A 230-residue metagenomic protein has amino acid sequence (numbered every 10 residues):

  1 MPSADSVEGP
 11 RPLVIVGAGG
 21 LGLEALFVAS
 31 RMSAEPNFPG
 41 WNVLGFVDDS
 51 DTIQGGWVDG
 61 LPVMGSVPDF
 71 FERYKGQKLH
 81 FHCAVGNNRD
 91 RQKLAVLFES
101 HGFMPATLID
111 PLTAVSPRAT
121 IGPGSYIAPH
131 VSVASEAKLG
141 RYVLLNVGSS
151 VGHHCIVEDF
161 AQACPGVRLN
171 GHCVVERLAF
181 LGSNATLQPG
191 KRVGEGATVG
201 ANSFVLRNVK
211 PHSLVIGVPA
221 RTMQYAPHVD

Functional and structural regions predicted by a protein language model:
M1-S50, G55, M64, F71-R73: Hydrophobic, well-ordered beta-alpha structural blocks that scaffold small-molecule cofactor pockets
P12-L13, N42-L44, K78-H82, P105 (+1 more regions): Short active-site oxyanion
L21, G86-N88, R221: Short glycine-rich anion-binding loops that position phosphate/pyrophosphate groups of nucleotides and phosphorylated
G22, R91-A95, I121: A general structural signal for well-ordered alpha-helical segments in protein cores
L26-V28, V58-D59, K93-L97, L139 (+2 more regions): Short amphipathic alpha-helical segments
D51-A114: Phosphate-bearing ligand-interacting subdomains that bind or position ATP/ADP/UDP/GDP/NAD(P) or nucleotide-linked
T107-M223: Structural signal for interior beta-strand "rungs" in well-ordered beta-sheet cores of soluble enzyme domains
